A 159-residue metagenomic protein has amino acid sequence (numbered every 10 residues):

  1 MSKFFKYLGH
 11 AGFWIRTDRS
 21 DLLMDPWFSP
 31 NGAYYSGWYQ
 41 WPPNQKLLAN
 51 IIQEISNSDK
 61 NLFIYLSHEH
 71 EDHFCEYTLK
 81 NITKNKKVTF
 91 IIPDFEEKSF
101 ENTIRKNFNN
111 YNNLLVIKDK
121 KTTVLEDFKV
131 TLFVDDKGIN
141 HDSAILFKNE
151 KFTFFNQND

Functional and structural regions predicted by a protein language model:
M1-K6, D21: Extreme N-terminal starter segment of soluble prokaryotic enzymes
L8, G12-D18, T122-D159: Catalytic core of the metallo-beta-lactamase
L8-A11, S29-N31, E69-F74, E97-F100 (+2 more regions): Active-site environment of divalent metal-dependent phosphoester hydrolases
S20-Y65, E76-N81: Pre-active-site segment of Zn-dependent metallo-hydrolases
L23-D25, K60-F74, I91-D94, F155-D159: Active-site neighborhood of phospho(di)ester-bond hydrolases with catalytic His/Asp-centered motifs
C75-K84, N102-I104: Metal-dependent catalytic neighborhoods of phosphoester/phosphodiester hydrolases
N85-T89: A short helix->loop->beta-strand "cap" motif at the edges of active sites that frequently abuts
S99-N112: Short, aromatic/basic amphipathic alpha-helical patches
